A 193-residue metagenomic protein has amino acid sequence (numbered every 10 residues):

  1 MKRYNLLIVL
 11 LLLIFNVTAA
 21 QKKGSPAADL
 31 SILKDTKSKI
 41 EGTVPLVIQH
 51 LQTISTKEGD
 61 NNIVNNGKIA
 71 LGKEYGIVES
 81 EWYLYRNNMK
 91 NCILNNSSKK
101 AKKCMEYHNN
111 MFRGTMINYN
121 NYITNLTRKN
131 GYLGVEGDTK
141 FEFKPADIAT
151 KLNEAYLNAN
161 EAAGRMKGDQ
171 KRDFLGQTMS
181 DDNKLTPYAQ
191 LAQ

Functional and structural regions predicted by a protein language model:
K2-V9: Sec-dependent signal peptide recognition, specifically the positively charged N-region followed immediately by
L11-T18: Hydrophobic h-region of N-terminal signal peptides that target proteins for export in Gram-negative bacteria
Q21-G76: Immediate post-signal-peptide N-terminus of mature secreted/exported proteins
S55-N66, I93-A101, Y132-T139, G168-K171: Charged, low-complexity interaction regions
I63-L71, Y75, W82, R86-M89 (+3 more regions): Amphipathic alpha-helical segments
G76-I93, G114-L126, A162: Amphipathic alpha-helical coiled-coil segments
L94-K151, A155: Surface-exposed, polar helix/loop patches in the mature regions of secreted/periplasmic/lumenal proteins that form
M179-Q193: Short, low-complexity, Pro/Ser/Thr/Gly-rich segments in the mature regions of secreted, periplasmic
